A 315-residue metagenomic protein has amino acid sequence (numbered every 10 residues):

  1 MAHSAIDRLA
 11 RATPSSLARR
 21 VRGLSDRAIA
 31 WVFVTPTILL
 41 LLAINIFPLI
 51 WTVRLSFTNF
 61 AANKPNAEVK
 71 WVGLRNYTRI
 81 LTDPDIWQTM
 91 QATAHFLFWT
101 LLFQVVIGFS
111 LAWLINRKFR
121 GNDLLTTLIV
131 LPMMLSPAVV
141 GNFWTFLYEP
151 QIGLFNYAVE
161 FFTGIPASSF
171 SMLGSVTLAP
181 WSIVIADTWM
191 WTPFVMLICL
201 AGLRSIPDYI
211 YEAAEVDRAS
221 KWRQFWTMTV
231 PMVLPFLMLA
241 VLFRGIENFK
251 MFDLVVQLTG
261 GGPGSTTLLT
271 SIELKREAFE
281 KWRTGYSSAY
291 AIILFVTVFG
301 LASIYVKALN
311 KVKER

Functional and structural regions predicted by a protein language model:
M1-L24: Short, Lys/Arg-rich, polar N-terminal cytosolic tail immediately upstream of the first transmembrane signal-anchor
D26-R315: A structural signal for multi-pass alpha-helical bundles of membrane permease subunits that mediate small-molecule
